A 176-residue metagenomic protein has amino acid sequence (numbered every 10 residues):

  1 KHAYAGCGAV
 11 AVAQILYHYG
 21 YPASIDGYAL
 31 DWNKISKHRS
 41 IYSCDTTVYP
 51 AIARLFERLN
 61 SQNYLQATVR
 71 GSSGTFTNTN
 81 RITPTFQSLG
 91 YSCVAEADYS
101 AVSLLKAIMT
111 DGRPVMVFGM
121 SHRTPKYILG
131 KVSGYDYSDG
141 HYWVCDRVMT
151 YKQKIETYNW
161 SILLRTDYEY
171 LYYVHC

Functional and structural regions predicted by a protein language model:
H2-D111: Cysteine-nucleophile protease catalytic domains, especially the papain-like/related folds used in DUB/UBL proteases
A95-Y173: Active-site-adjacent substructure of cysteine-protease-like catalytic cores
C176: Active-site donor-binding loop signature of nucleotide-sugar glycosyltransferases
